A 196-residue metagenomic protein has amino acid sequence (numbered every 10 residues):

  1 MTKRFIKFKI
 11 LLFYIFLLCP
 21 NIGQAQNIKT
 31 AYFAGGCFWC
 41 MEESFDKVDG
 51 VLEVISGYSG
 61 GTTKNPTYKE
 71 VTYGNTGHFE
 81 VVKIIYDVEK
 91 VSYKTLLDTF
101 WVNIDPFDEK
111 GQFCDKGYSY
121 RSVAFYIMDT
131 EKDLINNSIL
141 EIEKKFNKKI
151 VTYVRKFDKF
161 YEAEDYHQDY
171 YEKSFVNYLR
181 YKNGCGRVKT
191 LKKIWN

Functional and structural regions predicted by a protein language model:
M1-I6: N-terminal secretory signal peptides that target proteins for export/translocation
K9-N21: Bacterial N-terminal signal peptides
A25-N196: Flexible coil/turn and secondary-structure edge motifs
